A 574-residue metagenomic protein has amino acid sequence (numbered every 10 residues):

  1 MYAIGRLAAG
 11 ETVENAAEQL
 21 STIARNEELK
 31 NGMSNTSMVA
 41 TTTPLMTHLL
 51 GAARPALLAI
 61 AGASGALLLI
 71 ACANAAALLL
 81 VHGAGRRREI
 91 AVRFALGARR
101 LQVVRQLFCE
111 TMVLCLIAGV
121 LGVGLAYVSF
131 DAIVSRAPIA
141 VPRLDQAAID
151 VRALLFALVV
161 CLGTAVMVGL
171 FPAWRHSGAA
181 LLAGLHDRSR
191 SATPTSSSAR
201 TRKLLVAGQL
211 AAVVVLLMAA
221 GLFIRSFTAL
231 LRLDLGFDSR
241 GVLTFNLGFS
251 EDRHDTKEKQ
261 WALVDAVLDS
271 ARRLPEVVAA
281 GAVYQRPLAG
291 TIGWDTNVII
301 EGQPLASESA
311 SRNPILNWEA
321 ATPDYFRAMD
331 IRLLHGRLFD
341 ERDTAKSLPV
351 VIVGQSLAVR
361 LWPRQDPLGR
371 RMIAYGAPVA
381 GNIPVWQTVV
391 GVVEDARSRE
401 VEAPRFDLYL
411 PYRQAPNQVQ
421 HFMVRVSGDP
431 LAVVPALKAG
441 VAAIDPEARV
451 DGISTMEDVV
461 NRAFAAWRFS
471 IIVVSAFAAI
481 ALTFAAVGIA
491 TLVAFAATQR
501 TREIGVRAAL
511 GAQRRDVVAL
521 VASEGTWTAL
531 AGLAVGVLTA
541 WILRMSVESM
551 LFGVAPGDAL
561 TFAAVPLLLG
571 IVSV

Functional and structural regions predicted by a protein language model:
M1-L49, D131-A153, I224-I472: Nucleotide-cofactor and metal-assisted catalytic machinery
L45-L50, L78-R105, C109, S129-H254: Alpha-helical transmembrane segments of integral membrane proteins
A53-R88, M167, S198-I224, W467-R502 (+2 more regions): Hydrophobic alpha-helical transmembrane segments of multi-pass inner-membrane transport and secretion
L57-L58, Q102, L107, I149 (+7 more regions): Residue-level signature of transmembrane alpha-helical entry/exit and packing/kink sites in multi-pass membrane
A73-A118, G178-R190, V487-T528: Intracellular coupling helices
N74, G97, E110, G122 (+5 more regions): Conserved G/P- and acidic residue-centered "switch" motifs that form tight phosphate/ATP-binding loops in soluble
A76, M112-G184, R225-S226, S523-V574: Small-residue-rich transmembrane alpha-helices
G440, I444-V537, E548-F552: C-terminal transmembrane helical bundles of large multi-pass transporters and their helix-start/helix-kink determinants
